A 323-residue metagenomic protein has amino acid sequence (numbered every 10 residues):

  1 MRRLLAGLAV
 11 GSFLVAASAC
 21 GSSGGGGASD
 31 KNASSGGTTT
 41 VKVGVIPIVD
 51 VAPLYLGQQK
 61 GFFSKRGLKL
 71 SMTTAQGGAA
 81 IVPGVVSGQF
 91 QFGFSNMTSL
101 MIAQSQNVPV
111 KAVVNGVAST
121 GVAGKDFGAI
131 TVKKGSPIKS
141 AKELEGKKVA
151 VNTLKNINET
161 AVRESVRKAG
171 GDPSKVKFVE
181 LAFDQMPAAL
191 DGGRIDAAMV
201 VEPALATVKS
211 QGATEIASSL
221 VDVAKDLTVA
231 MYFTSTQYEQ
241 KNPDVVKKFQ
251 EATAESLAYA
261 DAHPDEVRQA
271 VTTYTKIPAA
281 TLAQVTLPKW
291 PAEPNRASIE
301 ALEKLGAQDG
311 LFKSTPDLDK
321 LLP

Functional and structural regions predicted by a protein language model:
M1-L8: Bacterial N-terminal signal peptides that target proteins for export
V15-A19: C-terminal motif of bacterial Sec signal peptides marking the signal peptidase cleavage site
G21-G24: Bacterial signal peptide processing site
G27-K168, E180, D226: Short, glycine-/small- and polar/acidic-enriched structural segments that line small-molecule recognition paths
F94-V108, R163, D196-T214, L305 (+1 more regions): A ligand-binding cleft/hinge motif common to bilobed small-molecule-binding domains
T98, V179, D184-A270: Pocket-lining segment of extracytoplasmic ligand-binding domains
E239-L311: Secondary-structure end/capping motifs
A307-P323: Conserved C-terminal helix/tail region of periplasmic/extracytoplasmic solute-binding proteins
